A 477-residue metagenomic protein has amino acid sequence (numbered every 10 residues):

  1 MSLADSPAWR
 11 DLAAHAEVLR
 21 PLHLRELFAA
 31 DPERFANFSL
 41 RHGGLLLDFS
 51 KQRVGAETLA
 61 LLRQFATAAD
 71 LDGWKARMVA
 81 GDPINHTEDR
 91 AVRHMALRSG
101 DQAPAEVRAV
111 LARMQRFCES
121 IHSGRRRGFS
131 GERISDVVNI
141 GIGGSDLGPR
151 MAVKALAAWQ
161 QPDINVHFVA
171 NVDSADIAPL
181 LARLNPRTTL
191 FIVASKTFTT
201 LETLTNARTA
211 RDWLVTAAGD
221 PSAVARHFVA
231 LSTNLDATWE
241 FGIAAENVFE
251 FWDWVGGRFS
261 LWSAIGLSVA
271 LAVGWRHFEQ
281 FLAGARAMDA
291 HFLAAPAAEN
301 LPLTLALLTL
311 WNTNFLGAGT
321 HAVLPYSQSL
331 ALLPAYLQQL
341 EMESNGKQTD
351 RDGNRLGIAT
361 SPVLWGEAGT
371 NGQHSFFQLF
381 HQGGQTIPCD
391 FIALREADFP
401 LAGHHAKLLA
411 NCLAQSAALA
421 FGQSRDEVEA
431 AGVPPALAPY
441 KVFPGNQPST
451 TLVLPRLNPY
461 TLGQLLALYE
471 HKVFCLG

Functional and structural regions predicted by a protein language model:
A4-A8, A13-A16, R20-F28, P32-S130 (+4 more regions): Extended, charge-enriched "interface" segments that sit outside catalytic cores
A105-R127, A152-V153, A158-R187: Glycine-rich oxoanion-binding loops at beta->alpha junctions
F117-I134, L180-T189, L310-G319, F380: Glycine-rich phosphate/diphosphate-binding loops that line cofactor/substrate pockets in enzymes
D136-V138, L190, V229, A322: Conserved beta-strand elements of the Class I
L147-P162, R183-N185, A207-V215, G242-V248: A glycine- and small-aliphatic-rich helix-loop capping segment at beta-alpha/alpha-beta transitions that lines
T200-A207: Glycine/threonine-rich flexible loop motifs
N206, W213-L401, G422: Active-site phosphate/pyrophosphate-binding segments
H381, A393-Q464, H471: Substrate-recognition/cap regions that form aromatic- and gly/pro-loop-enriched pockets for small-molecule ligands
